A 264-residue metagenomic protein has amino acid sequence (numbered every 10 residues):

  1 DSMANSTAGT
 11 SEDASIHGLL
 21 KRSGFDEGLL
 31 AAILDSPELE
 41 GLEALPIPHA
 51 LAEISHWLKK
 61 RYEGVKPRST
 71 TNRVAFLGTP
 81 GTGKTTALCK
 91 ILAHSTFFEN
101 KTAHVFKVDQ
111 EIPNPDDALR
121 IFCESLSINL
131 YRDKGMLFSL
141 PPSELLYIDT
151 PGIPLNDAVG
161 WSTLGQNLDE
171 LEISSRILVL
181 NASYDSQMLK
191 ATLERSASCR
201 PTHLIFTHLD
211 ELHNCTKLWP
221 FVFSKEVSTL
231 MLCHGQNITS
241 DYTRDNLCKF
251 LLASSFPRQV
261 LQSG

Functional and structural regions predicted by a protein language model:
D1-M3, E12, I16, L20 (+1 more regions): NTP-binding/hydrolysis catalytic cores, primarily Walker-type P-loop NTPases
D1-Y62, T70, L261-G264: Non-catalytic terminal/linker segments enriched in charged/polar, low-complexity residues
L77-P80, A103-N114, A118-L164, D169 (+1 more regions): Switch II (G3) loop of P-loop NTPases
K84: Conserved lysine of the Walker
A87, I91, A118: Hydrophobic positions on the alpha1 helix immediately C-terminal to the Walker A/P-loop
K90, H94, P220: Active-site signature of alpha/beta-hydrolase-fold catalytic machinery across serine- and Asp/Cys-nucleophile hydrolases
T102-H104, I173-L180, A197-S240: Conserved beta-strand/loop subsegment of P-loop NTPase cores
I153-A158, L171-L189, L212: Conserved Switch II/interswitch segment of TRAFAC-class P-loop GTPases
